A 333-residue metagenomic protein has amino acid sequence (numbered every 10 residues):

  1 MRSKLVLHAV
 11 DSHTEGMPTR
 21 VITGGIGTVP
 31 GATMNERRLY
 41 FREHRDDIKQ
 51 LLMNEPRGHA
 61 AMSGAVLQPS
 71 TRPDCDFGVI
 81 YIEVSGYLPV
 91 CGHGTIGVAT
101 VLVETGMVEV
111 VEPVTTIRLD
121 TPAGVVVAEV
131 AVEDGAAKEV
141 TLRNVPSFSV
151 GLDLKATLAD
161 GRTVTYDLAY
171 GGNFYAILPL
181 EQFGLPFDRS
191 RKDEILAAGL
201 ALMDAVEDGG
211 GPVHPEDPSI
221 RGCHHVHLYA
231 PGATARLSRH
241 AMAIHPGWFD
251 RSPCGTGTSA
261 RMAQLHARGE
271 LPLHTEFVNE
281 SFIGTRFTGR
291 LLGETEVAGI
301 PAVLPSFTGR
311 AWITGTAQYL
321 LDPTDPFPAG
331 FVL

Functional and structural regions predicted by a protein language model:
M1-D167, A176-L333: A glycine-rich beta-to-alpha transition motif near the start of alpha/beta enzyme domains, typified by
G172: Glycine-rich ThDP/TPP pyrophosphate-binding loop and its adjacent helix/strand module within ThDP-dependent enzymes
